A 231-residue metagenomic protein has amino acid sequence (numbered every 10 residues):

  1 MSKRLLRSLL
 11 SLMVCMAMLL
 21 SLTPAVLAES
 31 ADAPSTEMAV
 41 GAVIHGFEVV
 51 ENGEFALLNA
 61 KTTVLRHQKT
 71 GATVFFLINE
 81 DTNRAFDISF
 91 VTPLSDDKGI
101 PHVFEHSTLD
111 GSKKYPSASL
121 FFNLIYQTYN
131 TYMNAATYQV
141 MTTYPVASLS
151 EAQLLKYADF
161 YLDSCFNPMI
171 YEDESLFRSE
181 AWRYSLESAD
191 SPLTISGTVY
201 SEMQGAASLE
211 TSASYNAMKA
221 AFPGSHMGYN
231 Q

Functional and structural regions predicted by a protein language model:
M1-M13: Bacterial N-terminal signal peptides that target proteins for export
S11-S21: Bacterial N-terminal signal peptides
L19-D32: Sec-dependent signal peptide cleavage junction
T36-E80: N- or domain-start disorder-to-order transition segments that initiate the globular core
N59-L65, S201-Q231: Histidine-acidic residue clusters that define the catalytic metal-binding segment of zinc metallopeptidase domains
I78-D163, S175, S208-A213, G228-Q231: M16/MPP (pitrilysin/insulinase) zinc-metallopeptidase core fold and M16-derived inactive scaffolds
T108-K113, L162, F166-I170, Y200 (+3 more regions): Hydrophobic/aromatic-lined pockets within catalytic cores
P168-S201: Acidic/histidine-enriched alpha-helical segments
